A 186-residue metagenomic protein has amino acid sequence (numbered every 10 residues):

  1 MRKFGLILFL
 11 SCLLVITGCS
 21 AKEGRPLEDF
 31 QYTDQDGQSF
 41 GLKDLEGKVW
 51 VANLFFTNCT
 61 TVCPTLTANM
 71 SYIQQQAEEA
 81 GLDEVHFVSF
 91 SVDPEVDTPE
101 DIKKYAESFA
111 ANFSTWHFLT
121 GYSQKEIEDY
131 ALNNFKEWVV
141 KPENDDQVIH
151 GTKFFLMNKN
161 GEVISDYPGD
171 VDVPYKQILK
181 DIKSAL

Functional and structural regions predicted by a protein language model:
V15-G18: C-terminal motif of bacterial Sec signal peptides marking the signal peptidase cleavage site
S20-K22: Bacterial signal peptide processing site
Q31-V49: A short beta-strand-turn-helix
K43-P64, M70: Short active-site neighborhood of thiol/selenol oxidoreductases, capturing the structured segment around
V62-E78, P99: Typically the conserved alpha-helix immediately C-terminal to a functionally engaged Cys/Sec in thioredoxin-like
E84-D97, T115-Q124: Thiol-based oxidoreductase modules, predominantly thioredoxin-like and allied folds used for disulfide exchange
K103-H150: Short, internal strand/loop/helix patches that form the active-site neighborhood or redox-interaction surface
P142-L186: Thiol-/selenol-based redox modules, centered on thioredoxin-like and closely related oxidoreductase domains
